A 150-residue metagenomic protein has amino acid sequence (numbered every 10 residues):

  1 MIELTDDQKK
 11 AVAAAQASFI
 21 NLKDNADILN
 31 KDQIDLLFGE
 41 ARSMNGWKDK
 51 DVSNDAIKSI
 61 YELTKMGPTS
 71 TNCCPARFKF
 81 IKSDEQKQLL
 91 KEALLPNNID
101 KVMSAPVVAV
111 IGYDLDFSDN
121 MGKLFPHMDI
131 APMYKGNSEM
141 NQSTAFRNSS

Functional and structural regions predicted by a protein language model:
M1-S150: Acidic, surface-exposed loops and disordered segments
